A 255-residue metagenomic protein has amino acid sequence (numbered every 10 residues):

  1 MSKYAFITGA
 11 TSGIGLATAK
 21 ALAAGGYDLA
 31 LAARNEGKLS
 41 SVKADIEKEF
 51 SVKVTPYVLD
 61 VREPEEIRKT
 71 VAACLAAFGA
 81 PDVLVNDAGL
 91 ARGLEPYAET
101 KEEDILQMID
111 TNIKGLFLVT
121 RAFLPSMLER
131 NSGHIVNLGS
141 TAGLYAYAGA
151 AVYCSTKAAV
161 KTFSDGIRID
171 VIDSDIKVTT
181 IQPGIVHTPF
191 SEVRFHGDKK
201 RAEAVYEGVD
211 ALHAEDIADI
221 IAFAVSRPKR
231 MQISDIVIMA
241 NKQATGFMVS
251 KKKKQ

Functional and structural regions predicted by a protein language model:
T11-G13: Conserved glycine-rich cofactor-binding loop
G25-S41: Conserved glycine-rich Rossmann-like NAD(P)H-binding loop of the short-chain dehydrogenase/reductase
E36-G37, V58-T70, E102: The beta1-alpha1 cofactor-binding region of Rossmann-like NAD(H)/NADP(H)-dependent oxidoreductases
E95-Y97, D104-I109: Substrate-binding pocket helix/loop in short-chain dehydrogenase/reductase
T120, T156: Active-site helix of classical SDR
S140: Residue(s) in the substrate-gating loop at a strand-loop-helix junction that position the organic substrate next
T180-G184, K200-F247: C-terminal helical subdomain
